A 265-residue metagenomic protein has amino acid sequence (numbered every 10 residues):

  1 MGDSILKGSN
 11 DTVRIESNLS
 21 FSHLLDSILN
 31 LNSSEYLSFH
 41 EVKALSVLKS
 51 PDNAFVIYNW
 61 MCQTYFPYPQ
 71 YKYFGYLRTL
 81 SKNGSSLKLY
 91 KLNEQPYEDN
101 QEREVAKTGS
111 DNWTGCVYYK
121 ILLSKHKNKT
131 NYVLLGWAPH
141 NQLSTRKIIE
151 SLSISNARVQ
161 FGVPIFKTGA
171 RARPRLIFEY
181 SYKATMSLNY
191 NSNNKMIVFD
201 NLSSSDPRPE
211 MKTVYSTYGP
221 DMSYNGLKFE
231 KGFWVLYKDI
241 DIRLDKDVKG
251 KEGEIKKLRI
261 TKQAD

Functional and structural regions predicted by a protein language model:
M1-Y68: Start-of-domain marker
S38-A54, T64, N112-K129, S187-N193: Structural signature of eukaryotic scaffold interfaces centered on beta-propeller domains
A54-M61, T130-A138, K195-N201: Short beta-strand elements that form the blades of beta-propeller/WD-repeat-like and other beta-sheet-rich scaffold
Y71-G84, I148-R158, T213-K231: Beta-propeller blade signature
R78-K125: Short N-terminal edge-element motif at the start of the domain
L87-P96, Q160-A170, L236-I242: Beta-propeller fold detector
R103-T108, V117-L123, Q160-F229: Short aromatic loop motif centered on NTY/YTY
S205-D265: Hydrophilic extracytoplasmic domains
